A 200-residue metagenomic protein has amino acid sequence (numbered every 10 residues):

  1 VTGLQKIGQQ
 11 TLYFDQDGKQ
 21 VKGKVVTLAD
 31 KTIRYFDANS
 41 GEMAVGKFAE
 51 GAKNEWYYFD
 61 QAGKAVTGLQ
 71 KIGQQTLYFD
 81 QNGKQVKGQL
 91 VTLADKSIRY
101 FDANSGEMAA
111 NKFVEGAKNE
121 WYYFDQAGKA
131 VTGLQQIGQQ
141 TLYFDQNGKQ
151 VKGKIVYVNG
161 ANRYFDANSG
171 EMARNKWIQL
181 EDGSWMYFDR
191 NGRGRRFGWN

Functional and structural regions predicted by a protein language model:
V1-N200: Extracellular adhesion/carbohydrate-binding repeat motifs centered on closely spaced tryptophans
